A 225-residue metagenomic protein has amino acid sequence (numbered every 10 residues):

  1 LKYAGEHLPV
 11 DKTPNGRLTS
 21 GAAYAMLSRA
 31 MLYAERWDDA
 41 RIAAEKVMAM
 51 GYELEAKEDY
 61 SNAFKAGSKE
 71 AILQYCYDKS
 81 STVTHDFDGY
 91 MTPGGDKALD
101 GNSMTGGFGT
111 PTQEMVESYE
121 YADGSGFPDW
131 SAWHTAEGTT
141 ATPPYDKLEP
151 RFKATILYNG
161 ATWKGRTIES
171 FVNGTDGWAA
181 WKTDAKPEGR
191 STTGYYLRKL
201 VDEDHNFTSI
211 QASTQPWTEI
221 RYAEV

Functional and structural regions predicted by a protein language model:
K2, E35, E45, T218-V225: Short, intrinsically disordered, charge-balanced linker/junction segments flanking boundaries in proteins
H7-N15: Flexible helix-coil transition and linker loops at the boundaries of alpha-helical arrays
R17-L18, G138, T142, A212-P216: Short, charged/polar micro-motifs that form catalytic or ligand-binding hotspots
G21-W178: An aromatic- and glycine-enriched ligand-binding surface/loop that stacks and positions planar moieties
Y145-V225: C-terminal substrate/ligand-recognition segments
